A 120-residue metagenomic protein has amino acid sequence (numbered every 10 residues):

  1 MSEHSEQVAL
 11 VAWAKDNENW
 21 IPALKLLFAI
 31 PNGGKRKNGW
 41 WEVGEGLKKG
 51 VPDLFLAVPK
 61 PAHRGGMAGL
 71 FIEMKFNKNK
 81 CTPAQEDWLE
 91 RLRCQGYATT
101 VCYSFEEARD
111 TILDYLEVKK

Functional and structural regions predicted by a protein language model:
M1-K120: Catalytic phosphate/metal-binding cores of nucleic-acid and nucleotide-processing enzymes, i.e., regions that mediate
